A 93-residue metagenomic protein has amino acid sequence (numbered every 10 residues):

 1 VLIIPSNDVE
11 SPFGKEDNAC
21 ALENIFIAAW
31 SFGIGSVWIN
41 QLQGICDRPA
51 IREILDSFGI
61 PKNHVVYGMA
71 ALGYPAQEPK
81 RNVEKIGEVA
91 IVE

Functional and structural regions predicted by a protein language model:
V1-E93: Acidic, surface-exposed loops and disordered segments
